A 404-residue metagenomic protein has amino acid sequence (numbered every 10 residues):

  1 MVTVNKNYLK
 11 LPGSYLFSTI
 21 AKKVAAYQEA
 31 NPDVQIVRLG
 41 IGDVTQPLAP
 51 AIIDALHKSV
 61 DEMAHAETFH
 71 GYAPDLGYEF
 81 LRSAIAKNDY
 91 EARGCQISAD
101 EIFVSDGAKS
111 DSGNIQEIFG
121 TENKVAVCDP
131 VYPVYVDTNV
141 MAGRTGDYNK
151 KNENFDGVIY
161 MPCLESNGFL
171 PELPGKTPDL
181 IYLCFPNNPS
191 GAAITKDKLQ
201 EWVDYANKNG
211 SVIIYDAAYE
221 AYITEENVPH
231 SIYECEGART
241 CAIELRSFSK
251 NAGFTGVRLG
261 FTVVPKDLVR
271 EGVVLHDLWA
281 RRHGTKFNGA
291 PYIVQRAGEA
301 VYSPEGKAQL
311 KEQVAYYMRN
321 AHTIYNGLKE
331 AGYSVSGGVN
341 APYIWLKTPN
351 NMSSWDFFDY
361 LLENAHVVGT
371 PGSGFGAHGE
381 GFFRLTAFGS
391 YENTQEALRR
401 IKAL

Functional and structural regions predicted by a protein language model:
V2-D106, V301-E305: N-terminal small-domain helix-loop-helix segment of the aminotransferase-like
N31, A142, K208-N209, A331 (+1 more regions): Helix C-cap/helix->beta junction micro-motif
P47, Y317-M318, A331-N364: Conserved PLP-binding catalytic core of the aspartate aminotransferase-like
A66-A206, E220-C235: Conserved core of the PLP fold type I
K87, N351, Y360-T370, G374-L404: PLP-dependent enzyme catalytic core of the Aspartate aminotransferase-like
N123, K208-V212, R239-T240: A short helix->loop->beta-strand "cap" motif at the edges of active sites that frequently abuts
K151, E234-A315, H322-N326: Conserved core segment of the aminotransferase class I/II
